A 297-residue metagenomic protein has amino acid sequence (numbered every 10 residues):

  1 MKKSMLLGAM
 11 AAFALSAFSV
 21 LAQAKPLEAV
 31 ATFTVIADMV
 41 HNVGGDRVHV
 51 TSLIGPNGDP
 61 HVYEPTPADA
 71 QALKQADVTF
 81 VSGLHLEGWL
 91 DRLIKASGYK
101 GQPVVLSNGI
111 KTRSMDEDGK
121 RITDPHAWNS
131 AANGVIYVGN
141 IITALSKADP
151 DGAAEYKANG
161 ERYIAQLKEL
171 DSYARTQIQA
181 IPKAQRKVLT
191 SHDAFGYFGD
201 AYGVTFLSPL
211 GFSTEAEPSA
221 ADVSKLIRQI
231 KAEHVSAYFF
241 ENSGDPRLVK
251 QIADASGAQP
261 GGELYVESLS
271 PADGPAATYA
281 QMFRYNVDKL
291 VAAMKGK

Functional and structural regions predicted by a protein language model:
M1-S4: Positively charged n-region of N-terminal signal peptides that target proteins for export
L6-G8, L189-T190: Conserved short hydrophobic patches within well-ordered secondary structure
G8-S19: Bacterial N-terminal signal peptides
Q23-K297: Extracytoplasmic metal-acquisition and chelation regions
